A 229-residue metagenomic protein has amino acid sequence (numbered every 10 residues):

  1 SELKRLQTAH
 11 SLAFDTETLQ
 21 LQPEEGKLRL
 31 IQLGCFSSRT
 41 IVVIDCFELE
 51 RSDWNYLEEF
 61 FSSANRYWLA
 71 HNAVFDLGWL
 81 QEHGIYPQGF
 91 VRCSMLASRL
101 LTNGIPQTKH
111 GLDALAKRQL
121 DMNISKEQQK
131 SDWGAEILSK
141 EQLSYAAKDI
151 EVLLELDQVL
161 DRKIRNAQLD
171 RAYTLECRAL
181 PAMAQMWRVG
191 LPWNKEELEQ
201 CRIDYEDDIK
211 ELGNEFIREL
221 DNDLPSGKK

Functional and structural regions predicted by a protein language model:
S1, V43-F47, N194: Helix N-cap / beta->alpha transition motif
S1-T16, E24, E50-D53: N-terminal accessory regions of nucleic-acid-interacting proteins
R5, E59-F60, E215: Alpha-helical scaffold elements within enzyme catalytic domains, especially in hydrolases
T18, L33, S226-K229: Acidic, glycine-rich two-metal-ion catalytic cores of nucleic acid-processing enzymes
L21-Q22, N194: A generic structural signal for short coil/turn motifs at secondary-structure boundaries
Q22, G26, L30-R165, Y173-M183: Active-site-proximal helix-loop-helix substrate-binding element of RNase H-like nuclease domains
L156-K229: Conserved "right-hand" nucleotidyltransferase catalytic core of DNA-directed polymerases
